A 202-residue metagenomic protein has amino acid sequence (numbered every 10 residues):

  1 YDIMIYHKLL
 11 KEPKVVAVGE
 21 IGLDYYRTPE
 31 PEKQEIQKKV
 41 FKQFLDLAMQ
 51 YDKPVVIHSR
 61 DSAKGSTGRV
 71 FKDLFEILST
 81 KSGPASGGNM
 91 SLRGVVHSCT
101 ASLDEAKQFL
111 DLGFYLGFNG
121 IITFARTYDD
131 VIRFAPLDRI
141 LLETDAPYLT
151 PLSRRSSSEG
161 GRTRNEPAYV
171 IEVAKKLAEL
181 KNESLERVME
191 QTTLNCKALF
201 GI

Functional and structural regions predicted by a protein language model:
Y1-P54, N89, L112-Y115, G120-T123: Active-site gating/metal-coordination segments in enzymes
Y1-Y6, E32-K42, G68-F75, I132-P136 (+2 more regions): Charged helix-capping and loop-helix junction motifs
M4, K8, K64-S66, T80-R93 (+1 more regions): Intrinsic disorder/low-complexity segments
I5-V16, L78-K81, F109-D111, V131-P136: Acidic (Asp/Glu)-rich catalytic clusters
E20, A48, H97, F109 (+4 more regions): Conserved, mostly hydrophobic/aromatic
L47, P84-S86, P167-I202: Mid-to-C-terminal alpha-helical segments outside catalytic/metal-binding sites
S59-S82, V95-S98, S102-L110, Y128-I132: Distinct, well-ordered alpha-helical segments
D138-E159, T163: Short acidic/histidine-rich active-site segments
